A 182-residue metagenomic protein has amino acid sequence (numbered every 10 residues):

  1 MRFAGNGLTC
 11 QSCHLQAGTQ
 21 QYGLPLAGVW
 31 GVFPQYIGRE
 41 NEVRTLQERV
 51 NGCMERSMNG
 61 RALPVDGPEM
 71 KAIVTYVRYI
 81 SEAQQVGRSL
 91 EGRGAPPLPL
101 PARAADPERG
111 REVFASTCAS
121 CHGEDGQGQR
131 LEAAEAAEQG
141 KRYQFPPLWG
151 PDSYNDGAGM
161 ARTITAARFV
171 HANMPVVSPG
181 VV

Functional and structural regions predicted by a protein language model:
M1-R2, E82-F114, G128-R130, S178-P179: Electrostatic cytochrome c docking/interface patches
R2-R49, G128-P175: Gly/Gly-Pro-rich "capping" loops immediately C-terminal to redox-active cysteine motifs in periplasmic/lumenal
F3, R39-V43, L63-D66, M70 (+6 more regions): Solvent-exposed, acidic/flexible segments
G7-G18, I73, G110-G126, V182: The canonical Cys-X-X-Cys-His
Y36-R39, N59-L63, P97-L100, S153-D156: Second-shell loop/turn segments in exported
R49-S89, V181-V182: C-terminal capping alpha-helices of c-type cytochrome domains
N51, V74, R78, R111 (+3 more regions): Non-transmembrane alpha-helical segments in soluble domains of secreted/periplasmic/extracellular proteins
M54-M58, D152, M174, S178: Short amphipathic alpha-helical interaction patches enriched in hydrophobic/aromatic residues with interspersed Lys/Arg
